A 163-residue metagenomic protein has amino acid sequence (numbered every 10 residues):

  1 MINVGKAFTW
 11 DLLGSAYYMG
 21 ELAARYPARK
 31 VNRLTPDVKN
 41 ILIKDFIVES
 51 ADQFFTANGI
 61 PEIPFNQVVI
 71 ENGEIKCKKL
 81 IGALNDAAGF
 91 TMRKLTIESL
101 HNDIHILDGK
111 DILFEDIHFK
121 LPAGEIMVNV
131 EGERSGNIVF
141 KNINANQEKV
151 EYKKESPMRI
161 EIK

Functional and structural regions predicted by a protein language model:
M1-K163: Extracellular/periplasmic carbohydrate-active domains that bind, remodel, or depolymerize complex polysaccharides
